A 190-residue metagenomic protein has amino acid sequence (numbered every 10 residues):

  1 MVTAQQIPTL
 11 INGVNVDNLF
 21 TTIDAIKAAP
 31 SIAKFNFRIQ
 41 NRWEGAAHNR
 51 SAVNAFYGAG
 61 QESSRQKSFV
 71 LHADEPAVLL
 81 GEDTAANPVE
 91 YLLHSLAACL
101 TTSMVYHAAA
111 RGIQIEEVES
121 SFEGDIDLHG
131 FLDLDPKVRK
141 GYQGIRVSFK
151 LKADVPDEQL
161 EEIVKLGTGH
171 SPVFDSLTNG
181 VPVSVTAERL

Functional and structural regions predicted by a protein language model:
M1-H94, M104-L190: Extended beta-strand/beta-hairpin segments
L96-L100: Alpha-helical metal-binding/catalytic segments enriched in His/Glu/Asp
